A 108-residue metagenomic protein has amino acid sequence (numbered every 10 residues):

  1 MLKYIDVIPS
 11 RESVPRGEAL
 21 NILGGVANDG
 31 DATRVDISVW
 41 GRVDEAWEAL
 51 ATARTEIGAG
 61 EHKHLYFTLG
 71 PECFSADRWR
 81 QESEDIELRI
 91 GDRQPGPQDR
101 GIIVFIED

Functional and structural regions predicted by a protein language model:
M1-Y4: Proline/serine/threonine-rich low-complexity linkers at boundaries of modular beta-sandwich domains
I8-V14: Short beta-strand segments of immunoglobulin-like
P9, V26-A27, G41, L69: Hydrophobic beta-strand positions in extracellular immunoglobulin-like domains
E18-I22: Structural beta-strand segments of beta-rich domains
G24-G25, G41, A53, G101: Small side chains
A27-W47: Short acidic, flexible loop segments centered on an aromatic residue
W40, C73-D108: Terminal connector regions
E48-A76: Intrinsically disordered, low-complexity Pro/Gly/Ser/Thr-rich segments with frequent PxxP/GP/PP motifs and embedded
